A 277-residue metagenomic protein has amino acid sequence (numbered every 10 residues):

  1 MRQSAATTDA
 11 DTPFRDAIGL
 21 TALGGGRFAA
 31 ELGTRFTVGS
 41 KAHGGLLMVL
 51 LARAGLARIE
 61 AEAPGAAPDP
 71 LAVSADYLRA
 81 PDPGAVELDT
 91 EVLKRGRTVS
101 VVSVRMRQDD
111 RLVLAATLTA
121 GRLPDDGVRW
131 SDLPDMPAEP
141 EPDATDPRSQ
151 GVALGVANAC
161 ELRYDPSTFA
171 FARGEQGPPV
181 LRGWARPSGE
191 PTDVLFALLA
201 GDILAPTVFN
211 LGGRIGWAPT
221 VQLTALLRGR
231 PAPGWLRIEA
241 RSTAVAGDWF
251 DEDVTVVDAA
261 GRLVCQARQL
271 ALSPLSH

Functional and structural regions predicted by a protein language model:
M1-H277: Terminal targeting signals and extreme-terminal segments of soluble enzymes
